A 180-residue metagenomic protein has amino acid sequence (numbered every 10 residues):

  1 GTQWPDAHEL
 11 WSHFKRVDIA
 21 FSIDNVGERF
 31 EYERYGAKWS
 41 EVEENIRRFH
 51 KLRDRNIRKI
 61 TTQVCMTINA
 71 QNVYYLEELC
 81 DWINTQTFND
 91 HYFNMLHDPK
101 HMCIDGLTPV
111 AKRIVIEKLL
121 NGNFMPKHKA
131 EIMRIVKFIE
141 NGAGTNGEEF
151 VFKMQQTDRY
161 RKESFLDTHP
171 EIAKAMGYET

Functional and structural regions predicted by a protein language model:
G1-F14, S22-E44, M66-E78, M95-C103: Canonical radical SAM enzyme core domain
H8-R16, R53-D54, N84: Acidic (Asp/Glu)-rich catalytic clusters
I19-F21, T62-V64, H91-F93: Hydrophobic faces of well-ordered beta-strands that scaffold small-molecule active sites in alpha/beta enzyme cores
A37-Q63: PAPS-dependent sulfotransferase catalytic domain
W39-R48, L76-L79, P109-G122: Well-ordered, non-membrane alpha-helical segments in soluble/globular domains
K51-K59, N84-H91, F124-P126: Structural alpha-beta junctions
A70-V73, D90-E117, E131-I132: Flexible glycine/acidic-rich beta-alpha junction loops that bind and position SAM and/or redox cofactors in anaerobic
E117, N121-T180: Radical SAM enzyme core and accessory elements
